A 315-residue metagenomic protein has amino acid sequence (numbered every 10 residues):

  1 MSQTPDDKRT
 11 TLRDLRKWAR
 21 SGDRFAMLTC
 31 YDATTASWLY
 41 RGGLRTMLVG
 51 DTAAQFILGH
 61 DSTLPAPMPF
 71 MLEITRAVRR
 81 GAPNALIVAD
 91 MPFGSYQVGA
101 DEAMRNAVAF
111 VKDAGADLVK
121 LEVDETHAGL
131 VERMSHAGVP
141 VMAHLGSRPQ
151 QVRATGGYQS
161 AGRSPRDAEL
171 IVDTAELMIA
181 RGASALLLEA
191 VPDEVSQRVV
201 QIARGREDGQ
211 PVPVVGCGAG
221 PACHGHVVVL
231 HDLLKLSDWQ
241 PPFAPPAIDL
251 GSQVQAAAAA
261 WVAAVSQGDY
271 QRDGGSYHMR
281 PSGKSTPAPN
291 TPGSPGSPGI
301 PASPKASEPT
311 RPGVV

Functional and structural regions predicted by a protein language model:
S2-I248, S252-P281, S285-T286, P309-V315: Alpha/beta enzyme core
A288-A306: Compositionally biased, intrinsically disordered low-complexity segments enriched for polar/charged residues
